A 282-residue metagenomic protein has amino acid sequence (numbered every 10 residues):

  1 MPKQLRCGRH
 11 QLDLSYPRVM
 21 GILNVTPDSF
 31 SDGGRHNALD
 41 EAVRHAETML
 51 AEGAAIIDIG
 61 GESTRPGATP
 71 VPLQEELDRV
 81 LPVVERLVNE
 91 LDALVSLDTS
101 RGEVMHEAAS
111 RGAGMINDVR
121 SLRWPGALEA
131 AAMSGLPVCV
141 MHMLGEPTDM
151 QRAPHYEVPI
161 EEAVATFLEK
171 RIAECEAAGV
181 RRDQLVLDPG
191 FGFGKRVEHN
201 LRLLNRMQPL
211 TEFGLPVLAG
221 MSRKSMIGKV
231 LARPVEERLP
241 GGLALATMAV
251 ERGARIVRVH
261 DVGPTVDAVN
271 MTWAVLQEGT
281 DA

Functional and structural regions predicted by a protein language model:
P2, C7-G8, L14, S31-D40 (+6 more regions): Active-site-adjacent loop and "lid" segments of alpha/beta metabolic enzymes
L23: Active-site-adjacent mobile loop/cap segments within catalytic or ligand-binding domains
P27: Catalytic-pocket segment enriched in acidic/His residues
R44-G60, R252: Catalytic domains of carbohydrate-active enzymes, especially glycoside hydrolases
E47-A51, E169-Q184: Phosphate/pyrophosphate-binding loops at sites that engage ATP/ADP/AMP, CoA/4′-phosphopantetheine, polyphosphate
A54, F191, V262: Active-site metal-binding loops of divalent metal-dependent hydrolases
